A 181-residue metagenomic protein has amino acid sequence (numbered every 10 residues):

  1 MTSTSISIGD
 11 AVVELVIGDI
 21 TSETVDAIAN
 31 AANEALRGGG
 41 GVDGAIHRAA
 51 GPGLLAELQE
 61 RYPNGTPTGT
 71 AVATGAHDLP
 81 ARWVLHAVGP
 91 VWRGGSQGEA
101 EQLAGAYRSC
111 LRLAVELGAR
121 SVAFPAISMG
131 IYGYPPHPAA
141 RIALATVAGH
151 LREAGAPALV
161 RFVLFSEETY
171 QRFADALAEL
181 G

Functional and structural regions predicted by a protein language model:
M1-G181: Macrodomain-like recognition of ADP-ribose-binding/processing modules
